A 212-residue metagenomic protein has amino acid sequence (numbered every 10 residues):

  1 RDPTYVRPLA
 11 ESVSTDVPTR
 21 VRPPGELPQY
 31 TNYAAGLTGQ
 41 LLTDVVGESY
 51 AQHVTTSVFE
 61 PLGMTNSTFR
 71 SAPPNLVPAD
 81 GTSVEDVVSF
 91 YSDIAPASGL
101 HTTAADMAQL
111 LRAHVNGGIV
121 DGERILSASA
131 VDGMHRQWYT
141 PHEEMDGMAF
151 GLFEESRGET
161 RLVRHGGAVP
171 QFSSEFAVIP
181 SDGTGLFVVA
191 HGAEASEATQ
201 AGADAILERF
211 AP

Functional and structural regions predicted by a protein language model:
R1-P170, S174-E175: Short, surface-exposed loop or secondary-structure junction motifs that flank catalytic or metal-binding residues
V6, P170-Q171, D182, A205-R209: Short, low-complexity, polar/charged sequence segments that are solvent-exposed and flexible
T15, T19-V21, D182-T184, A193-S196: Short C-terminal domain-edge/linker segments immediately following a structured domain
L41-V45, L186-V188, I206: Hydrophobic aliphatic residue packing
E60, L76, P180, T184-L186 (+1 more regions): Alpha-helix termini
R70-S71, L126-S127, I179-D182, A203-I206: Short, charged/polar low-complexity linear motifs in solvent-exposed/disordered segments
E143-D146, V188-P212: Short, gly/Ser/Thr-rich active-site loops of penicillin-recognizing serine hydrolases
R164-H165, E175-G192: Short, well-ordered beta-strand elements
